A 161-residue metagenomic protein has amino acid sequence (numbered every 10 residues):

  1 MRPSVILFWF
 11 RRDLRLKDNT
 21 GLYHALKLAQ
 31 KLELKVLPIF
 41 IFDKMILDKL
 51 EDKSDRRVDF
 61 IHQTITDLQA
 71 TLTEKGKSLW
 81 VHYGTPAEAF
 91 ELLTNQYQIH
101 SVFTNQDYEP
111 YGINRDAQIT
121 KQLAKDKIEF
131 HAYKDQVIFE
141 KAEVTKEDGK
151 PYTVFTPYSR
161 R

Functional and structural regions predicted by a protein language model:
M1-R161: Trp/Phe/Arg-rich N-terminal binding region typifying the photolyase-homology
